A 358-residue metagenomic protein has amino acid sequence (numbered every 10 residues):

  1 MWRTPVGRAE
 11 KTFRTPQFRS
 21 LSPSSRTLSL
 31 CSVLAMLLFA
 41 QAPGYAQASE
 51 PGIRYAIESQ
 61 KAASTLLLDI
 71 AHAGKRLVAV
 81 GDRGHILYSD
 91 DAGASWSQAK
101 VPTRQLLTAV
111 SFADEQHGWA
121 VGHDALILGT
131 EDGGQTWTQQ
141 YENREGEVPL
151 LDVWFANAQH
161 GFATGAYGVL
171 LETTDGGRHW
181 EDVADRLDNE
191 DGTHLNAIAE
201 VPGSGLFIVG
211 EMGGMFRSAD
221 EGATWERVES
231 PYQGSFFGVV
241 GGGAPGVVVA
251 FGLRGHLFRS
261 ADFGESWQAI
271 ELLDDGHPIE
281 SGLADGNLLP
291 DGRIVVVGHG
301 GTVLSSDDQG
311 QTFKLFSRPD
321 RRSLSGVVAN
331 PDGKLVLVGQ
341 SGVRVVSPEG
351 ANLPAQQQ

Functional and structural regions predicted by a protein language model:
M1, M36, M212-M215: Detector for methionine-enriched segments
M1-S25: N-terminal secretory signal peptides that target proteins for export/translocation
P5-R8, S32, Y45: Detector for intrinsically disordered, low-structure N-terminal pre-sequences
K11-T12, F18, A42, A48 (+1 more regions): Intrinsic disorder/low-complexity segments enriched in polar/small residues
T12-T15, L28, S32, K61 (+1 more regions): Low-complexity, intrinsically disordered regions enriched in charged/polar residues
S29-Q41: Bacterial N-terminal signal peptides
Y45-Q358: Residue-level hotspots at or immediately adjacent to binding/recognition sites across diverse folds
